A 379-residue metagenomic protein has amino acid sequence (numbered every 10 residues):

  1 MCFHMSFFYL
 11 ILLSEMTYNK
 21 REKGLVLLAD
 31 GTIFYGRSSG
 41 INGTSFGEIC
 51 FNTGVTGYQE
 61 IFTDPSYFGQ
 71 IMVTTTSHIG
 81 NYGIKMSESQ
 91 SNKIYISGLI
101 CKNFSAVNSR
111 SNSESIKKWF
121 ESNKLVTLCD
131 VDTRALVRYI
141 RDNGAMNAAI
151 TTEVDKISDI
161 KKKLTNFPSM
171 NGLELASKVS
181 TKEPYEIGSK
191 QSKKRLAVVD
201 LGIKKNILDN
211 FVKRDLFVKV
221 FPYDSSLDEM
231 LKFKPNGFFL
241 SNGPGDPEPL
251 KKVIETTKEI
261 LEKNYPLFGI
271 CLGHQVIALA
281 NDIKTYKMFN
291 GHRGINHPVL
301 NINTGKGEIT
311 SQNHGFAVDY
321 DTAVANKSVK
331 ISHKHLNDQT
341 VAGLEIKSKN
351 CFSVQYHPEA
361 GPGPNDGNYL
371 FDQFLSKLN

Functional and structural regions predicted by a protein language model:
F7-L12, Y18: Short, positively charged and aromatic/hydrophobic N-terminal segments
E15-D224, D228-F233, G245-P247, G361 (+1 more regions): RNA-binding accessory domains that recognize and position tRNA/RNA substrates
V126, R195, P266-F268, K284 (+1 more regions): Proline-centered loop/turn at the N-terminus of a beta-strand
K193-A197, F217, P266, I309 (+1 more regions): Residues that mark the start of a beta-strand
G237, S241-Y320, G363-K377: Cysteine-nucleophile active-site neighborhood
K306-K349: Catalytic beta-strand/loop cores that center a nucleophilic Ser/Cys/Thr and support acyl-enzyme chemistry
V341-N379: A glycine-centered loop/beta-turn motif at secondary-structure junctions
